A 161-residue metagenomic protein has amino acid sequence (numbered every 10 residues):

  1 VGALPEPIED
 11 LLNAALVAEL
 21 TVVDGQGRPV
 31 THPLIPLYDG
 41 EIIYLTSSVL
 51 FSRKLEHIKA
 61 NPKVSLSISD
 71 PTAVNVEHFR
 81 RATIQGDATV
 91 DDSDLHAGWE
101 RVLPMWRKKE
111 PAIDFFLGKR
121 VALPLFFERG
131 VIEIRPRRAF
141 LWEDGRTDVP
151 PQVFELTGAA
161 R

Functional and structural regions predicted by a protein language model:
V1-E19: Short, basic/aromatic recognition patches
G2, N75-R161: Charged, gly/pro-rich active-site loop segments
L4-P7, T31-H32, F51-R53, G118-R120: A generic local structural motif
I8, K54, G98-V102: Amphipathic alpha-helical interface surfaces
A15-L50, E56-I58, S65-D70, F79-R80: Short beta-strand segments
L16-V17, K63, P111, A139: Generic structural signal for secondary-structure transition and capping sites
S48-S52, S65-P71, K109-V121: Short acidic (Asp/Glu) patches
H57-V64, P104, K108: Short, intrinsically disordered, mixed-charge
